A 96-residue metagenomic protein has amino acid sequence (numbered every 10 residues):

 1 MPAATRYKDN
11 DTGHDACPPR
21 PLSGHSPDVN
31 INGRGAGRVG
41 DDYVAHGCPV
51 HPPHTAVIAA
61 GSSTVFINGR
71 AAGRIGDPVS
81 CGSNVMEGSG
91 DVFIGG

Functional and structural regions predicted by a protein language model:
M1-G96: Intrinsically disordered, low-complexity proline/glycine-rich segments
